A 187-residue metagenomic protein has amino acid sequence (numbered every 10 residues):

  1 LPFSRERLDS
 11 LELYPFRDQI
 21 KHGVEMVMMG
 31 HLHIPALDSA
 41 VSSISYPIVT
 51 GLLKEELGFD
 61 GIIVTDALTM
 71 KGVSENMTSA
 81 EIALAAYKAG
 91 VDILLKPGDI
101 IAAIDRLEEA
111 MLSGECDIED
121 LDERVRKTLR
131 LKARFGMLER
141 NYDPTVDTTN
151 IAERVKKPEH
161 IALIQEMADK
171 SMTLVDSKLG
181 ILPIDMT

Functional and structural regions predicted by a protein language model:
L1-D120, K127: Second-shell residues forming the walls of enzyme active-site clefts
E55-E56, M77-T187: Preference for extracellular/luminal or secreted protein segments
